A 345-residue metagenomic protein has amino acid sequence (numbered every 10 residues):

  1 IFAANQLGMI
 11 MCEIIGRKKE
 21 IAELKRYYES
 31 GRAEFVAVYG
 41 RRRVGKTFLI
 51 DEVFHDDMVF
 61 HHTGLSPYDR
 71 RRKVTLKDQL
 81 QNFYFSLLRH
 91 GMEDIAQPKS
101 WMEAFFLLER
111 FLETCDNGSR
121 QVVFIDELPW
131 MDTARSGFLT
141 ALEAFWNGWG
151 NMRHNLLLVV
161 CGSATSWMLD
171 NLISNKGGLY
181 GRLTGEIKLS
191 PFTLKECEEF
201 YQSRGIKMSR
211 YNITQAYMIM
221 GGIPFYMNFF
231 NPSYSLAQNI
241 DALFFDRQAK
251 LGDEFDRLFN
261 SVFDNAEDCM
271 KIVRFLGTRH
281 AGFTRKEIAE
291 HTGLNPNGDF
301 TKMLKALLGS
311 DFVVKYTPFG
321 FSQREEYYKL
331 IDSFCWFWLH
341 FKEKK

Functional and structural regions predicted by a protein language model:
E13-L24: N-terminal pre-P-loop "Q-motif" helix
K46: Conserved lysine of the Walker
L49: Hydrophobic positions on the alpha1 helix immediately C-terminal to the Walker A/P-loop
F60-G64, R70-I95, F337: Conserved NTP-binding/hydrolysis module of P-loop NTPases
H90-E113: Short glycine-rich substrate-engagement loop in P-loop NTPases that contacts/grips substrate
W130-A134, F138, A144-K176: Sensor-1/coupling segment of RecA-like P-loop NTPase cores
T184-N212: Conserved small helical "lid"/interfacial subdomain of P-loop NTPases
F225-K345: Accessory nucleic acid-recognition modules appended to NTPase machines
